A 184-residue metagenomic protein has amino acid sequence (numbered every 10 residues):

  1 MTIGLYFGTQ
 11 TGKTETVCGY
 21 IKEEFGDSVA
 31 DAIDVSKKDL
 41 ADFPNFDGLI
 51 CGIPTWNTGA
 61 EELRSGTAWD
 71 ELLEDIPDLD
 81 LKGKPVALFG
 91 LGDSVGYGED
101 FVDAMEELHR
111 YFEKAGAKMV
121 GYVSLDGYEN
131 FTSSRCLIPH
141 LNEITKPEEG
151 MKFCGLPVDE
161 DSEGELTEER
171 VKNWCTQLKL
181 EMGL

Functional and structural regions predicted by a protein language model:
T2-E24: N-terminal beta1-alpha1 ligand-phosphate binding loop
E24, S28, N45-L184: FMN-binding flavodoxin-like domain, especially the glycine-rich phosphate-binding loop
S28-D39: A short beta-strand-loop structural module common to alpha/beta enzyme folds
